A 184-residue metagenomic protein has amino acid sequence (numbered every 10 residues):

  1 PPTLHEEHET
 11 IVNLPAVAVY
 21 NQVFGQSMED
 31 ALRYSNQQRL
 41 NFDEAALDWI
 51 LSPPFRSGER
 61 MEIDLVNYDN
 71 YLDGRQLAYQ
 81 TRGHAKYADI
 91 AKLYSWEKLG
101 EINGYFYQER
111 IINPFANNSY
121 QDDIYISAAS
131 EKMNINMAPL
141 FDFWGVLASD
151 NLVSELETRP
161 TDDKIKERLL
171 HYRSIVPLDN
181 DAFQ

Functional and structural regions predicted by a protein language model:
P1-D48: Zinc-dependent metallopeptidase catalytic helix centered on the HExxH motif and its immediate flanking segment
E6, T10, E97-E101, P139: Short, solvent-exposed positions on alpha-helices
E9, N13-A16, H84, I126 (+1 more regions): Extracytoplasmic/secreted envelope proteins and their assembly/folding machinery, especially bacterial periplasmic
V23, R110, S149-N151: A short hydrophobic/aromatic micro-motif that marks alpha-helical segments and, especially, helix-coil
L40-R60, P160-K164, L169-V176: Short, structured secondary-structure boundary patches
D43-I124, S130-M133, V146: Non-catalytic carbohydrate-binding regions of carbohydrate-active enzymes
N118-Q184: Beta/coil-rich, acidic/histidine-enriched accessory regions frequently appended to metallopeptidases
